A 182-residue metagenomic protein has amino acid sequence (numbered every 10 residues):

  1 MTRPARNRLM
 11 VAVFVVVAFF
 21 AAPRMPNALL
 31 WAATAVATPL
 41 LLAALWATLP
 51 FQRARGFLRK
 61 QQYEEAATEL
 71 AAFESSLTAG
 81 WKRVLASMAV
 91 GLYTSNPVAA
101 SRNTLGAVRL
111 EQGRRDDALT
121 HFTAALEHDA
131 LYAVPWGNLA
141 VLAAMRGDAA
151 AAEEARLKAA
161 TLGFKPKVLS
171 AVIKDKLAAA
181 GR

Functional and structural regions predicted by a protein language model:
R83, S101, P135, V168-L169: TPR alpha-solenoid repeat register
